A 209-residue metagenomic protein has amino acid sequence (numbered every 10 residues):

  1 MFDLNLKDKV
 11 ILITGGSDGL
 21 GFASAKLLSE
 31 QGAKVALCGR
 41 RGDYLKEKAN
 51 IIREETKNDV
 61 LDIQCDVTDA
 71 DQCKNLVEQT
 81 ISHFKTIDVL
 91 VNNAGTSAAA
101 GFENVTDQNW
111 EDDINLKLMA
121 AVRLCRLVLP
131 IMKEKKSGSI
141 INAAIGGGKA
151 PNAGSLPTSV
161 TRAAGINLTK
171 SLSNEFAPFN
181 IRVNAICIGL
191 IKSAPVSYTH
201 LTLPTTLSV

Functional and structural regions predicted by a protein language model:
S17-D18: Conserved glycine-rich cofactor-binding loop
G101-F102, T106-I114, V196: Substrate-binding pocket helix/loop in short-chain dehydrogenase/reductase
V105, P151-V160, S171, P195: Active-site loop-to-helix junction immediately N-terminal to the catalytic Tyr of the SDR YXXXK motif in Rossmann-fold
C125, T161, T169: Active-site helix of classical SDR
P130, N174-P178: Alpha-helical segment proximal to the catalytic Tyr-Lys
I145: Residue(s) in the substrate-gating loop at a strand-loop-helix junction that position the organic substrate next
T199-T205: Conserved small/polar residues in nucleotide/adenosyl-binding loops
